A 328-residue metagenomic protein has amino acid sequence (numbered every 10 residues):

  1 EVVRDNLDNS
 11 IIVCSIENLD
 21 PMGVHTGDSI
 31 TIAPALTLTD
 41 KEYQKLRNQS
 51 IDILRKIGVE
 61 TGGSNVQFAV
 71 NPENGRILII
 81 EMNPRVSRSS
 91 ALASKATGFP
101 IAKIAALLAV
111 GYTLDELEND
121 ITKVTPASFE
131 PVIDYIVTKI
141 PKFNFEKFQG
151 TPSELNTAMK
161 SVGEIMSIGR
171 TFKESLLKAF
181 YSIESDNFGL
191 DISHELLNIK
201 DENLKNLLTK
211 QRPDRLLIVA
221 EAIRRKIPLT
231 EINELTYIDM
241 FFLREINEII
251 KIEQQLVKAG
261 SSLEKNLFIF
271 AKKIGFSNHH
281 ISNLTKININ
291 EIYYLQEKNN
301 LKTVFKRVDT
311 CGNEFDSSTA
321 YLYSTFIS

Functional and structural regions predicted by a protein language model:
V2-L256, S261-G275, K298-T303, S317: ATP-dependent carboxylate activation and anion-phosphoryl transfer catalytic cores that bind Mg-ATP to form
H279-S328: C-terminal amphipathic alpha-helical interaction region
